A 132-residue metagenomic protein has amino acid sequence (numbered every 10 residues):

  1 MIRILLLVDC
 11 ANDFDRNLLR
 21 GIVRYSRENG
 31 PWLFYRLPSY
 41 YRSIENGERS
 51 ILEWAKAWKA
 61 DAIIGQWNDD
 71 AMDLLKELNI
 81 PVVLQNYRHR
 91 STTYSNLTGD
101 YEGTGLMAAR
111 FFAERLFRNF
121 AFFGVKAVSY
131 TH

Functional and structural regions predicted by a protein language model:
M1-A62, A71-H132: Bacterial carbohydrate/catabolite-sensing allosteric modules
G65: Redox-cofactor binding/interface segments in oxidoreductases and associated redox assembly factors
N68: Short glycine-/small-residue-rich Rossmann-like dinucleotide-binding loops
